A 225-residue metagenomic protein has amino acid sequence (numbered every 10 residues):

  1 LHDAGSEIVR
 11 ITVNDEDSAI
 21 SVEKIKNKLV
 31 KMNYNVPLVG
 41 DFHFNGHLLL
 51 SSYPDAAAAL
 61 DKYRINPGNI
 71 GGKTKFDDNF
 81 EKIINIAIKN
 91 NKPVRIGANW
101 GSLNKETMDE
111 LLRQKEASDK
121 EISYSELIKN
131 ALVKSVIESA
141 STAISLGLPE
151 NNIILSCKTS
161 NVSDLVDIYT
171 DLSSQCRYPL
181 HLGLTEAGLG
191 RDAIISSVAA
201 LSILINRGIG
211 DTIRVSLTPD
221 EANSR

Functional and structural regions predicted by a protein language model:
H2, S6-S139, V162: Active-site beta->alpha loop and helix N-cap motifs at the rims of alpha/beta catalytic domains
I84-N85, K89, M108-R225: Catalytic alpha/beta core domains of metabolic enzymes, predominantly
